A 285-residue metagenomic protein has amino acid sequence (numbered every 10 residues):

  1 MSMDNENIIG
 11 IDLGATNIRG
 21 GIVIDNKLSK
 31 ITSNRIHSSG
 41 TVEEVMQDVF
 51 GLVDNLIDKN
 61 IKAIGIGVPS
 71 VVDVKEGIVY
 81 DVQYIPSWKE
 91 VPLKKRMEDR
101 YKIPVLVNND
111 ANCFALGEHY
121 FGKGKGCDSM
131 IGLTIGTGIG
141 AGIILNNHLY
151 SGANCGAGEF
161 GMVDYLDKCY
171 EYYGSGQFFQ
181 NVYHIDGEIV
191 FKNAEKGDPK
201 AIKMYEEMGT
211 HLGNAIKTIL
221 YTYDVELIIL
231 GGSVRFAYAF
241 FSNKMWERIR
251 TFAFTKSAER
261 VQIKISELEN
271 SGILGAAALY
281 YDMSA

Functional and structural regions predicted by a protein language model:
M1-A63, D73-I78, K95-I103, E118-G122 (+2 more regions): ATP-binding/phosphotransfer module of carbohydrate and carboxylate kinases, centering on a glycine-rich
I24, V68, K75, L145-N146: A cytosolic small-molecule/anion-sensing beta-strand core signal
I36-S38, S87-W88, A157-E159: A short acidic/small-residue loop/turn micro-motif
P69-V72, G136-G138, V234: Short glycine-rich anion-binding loops that position phosphate/pyrophosphate groups of nucleotides and phosphorylated
G77-E90: A charged helix-plus-loop insertion that forms the helical arch/lid used to bind and gate nucleic-acid substrates
V105-N109: General beta-strand structural signal in soluble alpha/beta enzymes
A115: Acidic/histidine-rich catalytic cores of soluble enzymes
K125-Q177: Glycine-rich phosphate-binding loop of actin/hexokinase-like ATP-binding domains
